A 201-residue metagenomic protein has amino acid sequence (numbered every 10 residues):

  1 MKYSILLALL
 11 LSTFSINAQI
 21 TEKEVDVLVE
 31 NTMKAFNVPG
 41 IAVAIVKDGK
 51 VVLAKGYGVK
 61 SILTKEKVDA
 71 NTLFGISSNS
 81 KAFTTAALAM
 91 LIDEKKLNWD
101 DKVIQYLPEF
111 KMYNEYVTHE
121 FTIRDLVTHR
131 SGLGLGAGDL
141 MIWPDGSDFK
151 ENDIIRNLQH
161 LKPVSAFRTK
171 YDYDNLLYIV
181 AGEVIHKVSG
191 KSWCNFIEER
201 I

Functional and structural regions predicted by a protein language model:
M1-E22: Bacterial Sec-dependent N-terminal signal peptides
I20, V59-N175, G182, S189-N195 (+1 more regions): Active-site-proximal loop and beta-strand segments within enzyme catalytic domains
I20-N37: Short N-terminal segments immediately surrounding and downstream of signal-peptide cleavage
V29, G49, L126, I201: Conserved hydrophobic/aromatic pocket- or pore-lining residues that grip, position, or stack substrates in active sites
K34-K67, W99, K150: A short, well-structured edge-of-sheet supersecondary motif
